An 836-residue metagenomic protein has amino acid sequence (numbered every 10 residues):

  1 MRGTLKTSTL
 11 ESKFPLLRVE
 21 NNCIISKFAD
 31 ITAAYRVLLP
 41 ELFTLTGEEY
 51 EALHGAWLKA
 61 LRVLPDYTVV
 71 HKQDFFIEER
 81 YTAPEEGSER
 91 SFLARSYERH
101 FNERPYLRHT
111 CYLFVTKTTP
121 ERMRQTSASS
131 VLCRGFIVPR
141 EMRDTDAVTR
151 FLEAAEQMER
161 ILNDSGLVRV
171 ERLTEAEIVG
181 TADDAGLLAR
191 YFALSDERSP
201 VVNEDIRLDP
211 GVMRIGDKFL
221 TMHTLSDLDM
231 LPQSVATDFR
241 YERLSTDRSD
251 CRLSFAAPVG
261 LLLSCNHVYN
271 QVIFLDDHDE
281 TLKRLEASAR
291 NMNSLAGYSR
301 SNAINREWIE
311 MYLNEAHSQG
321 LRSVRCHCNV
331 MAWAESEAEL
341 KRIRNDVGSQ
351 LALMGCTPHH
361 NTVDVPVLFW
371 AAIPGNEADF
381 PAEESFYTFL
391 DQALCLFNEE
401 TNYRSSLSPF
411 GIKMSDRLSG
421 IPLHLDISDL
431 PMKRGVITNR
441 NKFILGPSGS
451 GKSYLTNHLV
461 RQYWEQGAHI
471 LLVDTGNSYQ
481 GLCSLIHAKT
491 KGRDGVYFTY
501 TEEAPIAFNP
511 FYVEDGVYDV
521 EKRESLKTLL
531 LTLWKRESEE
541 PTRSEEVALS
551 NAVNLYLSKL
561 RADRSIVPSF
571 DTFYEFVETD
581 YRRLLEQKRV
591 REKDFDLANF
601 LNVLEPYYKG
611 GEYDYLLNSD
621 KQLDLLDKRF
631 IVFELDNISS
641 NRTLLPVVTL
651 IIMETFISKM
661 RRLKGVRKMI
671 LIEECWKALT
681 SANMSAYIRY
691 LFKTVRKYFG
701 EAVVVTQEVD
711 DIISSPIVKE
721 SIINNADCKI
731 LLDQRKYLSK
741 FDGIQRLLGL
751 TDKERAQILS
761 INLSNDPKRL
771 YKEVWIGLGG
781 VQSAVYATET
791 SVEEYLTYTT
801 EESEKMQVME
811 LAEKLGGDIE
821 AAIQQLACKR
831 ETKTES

Functional and structural regions predicted by a protein language model:
M1-T401: Extended, folded cores of ATP/NTP-driven motor/assembly subunits in large transport and secretion machines
C23-A29, N102-L107, S318-S323, S415-R417 (+3 more regions): Short glycine/proline-enriched loop/turn "hinge" motifs that connect secondary-structure elements and lie
G47-V63, L263-S264, C356-T357, L368-L423 (+6 more regions): P-loop NTPase motor domains
I77-Y81, E121-R122, E339, P422-L423 (+15 more regions): Flexible loop/turn segments at secondary-structure boundaries
E85-R90, S127-L132, G375-A378, L485-T490 (+5 more regions): Short secondary-structure boundary/capping segments
H100, V517-D571, P716-S836: P-loop NTPase motor core of the ASCE superfamily
S428-S450, Y454-Q462, I470-Q480, V496-A504 (+2 more regions): Conserved P-loop NTPase motor cores
